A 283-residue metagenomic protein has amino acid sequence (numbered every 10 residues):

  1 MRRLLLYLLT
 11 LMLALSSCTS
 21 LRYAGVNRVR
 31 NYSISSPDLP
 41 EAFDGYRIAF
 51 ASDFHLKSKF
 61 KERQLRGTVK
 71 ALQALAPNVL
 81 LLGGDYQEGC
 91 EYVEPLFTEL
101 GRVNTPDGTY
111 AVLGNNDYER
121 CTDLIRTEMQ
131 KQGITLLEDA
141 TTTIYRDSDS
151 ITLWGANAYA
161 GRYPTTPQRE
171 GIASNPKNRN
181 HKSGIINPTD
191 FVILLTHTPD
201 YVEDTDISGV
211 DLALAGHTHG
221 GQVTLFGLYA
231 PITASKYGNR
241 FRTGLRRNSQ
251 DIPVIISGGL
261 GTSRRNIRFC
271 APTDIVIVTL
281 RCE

Functional and structural regions predicted by a protein language model:
M1-A42: N-terminal membrane-anchoring alpha-helices
V29, G45-R47, S150: Short, mixed charged/polar active-site loops that provide acid/base catalysis or chelate metal/phosphate cofactors
V29-N31, A51, L153: Hydrophobic residues on conserved beta-strands that form the core of alpha/beta folds
Y32-I34, A111, V278: Preference for bulky hydrophobic residues occupying beta-strand positions in well-ordered beta-sheet regions
D38-E41, H55-S58, E88, E119-L212 (+2 more regions): Conserved catalytic scaffold of divalent metal-dependent phosphoesterases
A42, Y46-T135: Membrane-embedded segments
G220-L225: His/Asp/Glu-enriched short active-site or ligand-binding loop at hydrolase and phosphoryl-transfer sites
F226-N239: Short, surface-exposed loop/helix-turn segments at secondary-structure junctions that function as lids/hinges flanking
